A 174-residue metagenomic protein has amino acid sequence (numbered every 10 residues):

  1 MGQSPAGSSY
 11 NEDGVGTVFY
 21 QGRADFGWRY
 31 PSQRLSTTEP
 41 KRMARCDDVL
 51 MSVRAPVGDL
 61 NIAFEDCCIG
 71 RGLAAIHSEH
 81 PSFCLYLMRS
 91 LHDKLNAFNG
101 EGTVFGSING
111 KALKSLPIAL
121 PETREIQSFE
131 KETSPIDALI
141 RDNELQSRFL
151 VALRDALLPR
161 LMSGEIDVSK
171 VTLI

Functional and structural regions predicted by a protein language model:
M1-L120, T172-I174: DNA target-recognition domains and sequence-specific DNA-contacting regions of bacterial/archaeal
Y86, S90-K94, E101, K111-I174: Amphipathic alpha-helical coiled-coil/heptad-repeat segments
